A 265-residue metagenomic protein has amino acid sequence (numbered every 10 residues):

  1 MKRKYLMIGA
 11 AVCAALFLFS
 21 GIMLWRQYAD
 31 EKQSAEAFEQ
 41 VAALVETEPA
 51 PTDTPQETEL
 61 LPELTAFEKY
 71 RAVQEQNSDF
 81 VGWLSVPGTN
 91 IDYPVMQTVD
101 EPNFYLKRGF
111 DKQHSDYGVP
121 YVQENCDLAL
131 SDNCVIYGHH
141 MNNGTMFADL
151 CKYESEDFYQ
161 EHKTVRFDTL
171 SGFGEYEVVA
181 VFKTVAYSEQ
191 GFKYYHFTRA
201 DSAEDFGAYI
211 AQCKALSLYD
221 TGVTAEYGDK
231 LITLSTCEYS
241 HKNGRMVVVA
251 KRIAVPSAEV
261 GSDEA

Functional and structural regions predicted by a protein language model:
M1-A14: N-terminal Sec-pathway targeting helices
F17-A265: Solvent-exposed, non-transmembrane regions of membrane-associated and secreted proteins
